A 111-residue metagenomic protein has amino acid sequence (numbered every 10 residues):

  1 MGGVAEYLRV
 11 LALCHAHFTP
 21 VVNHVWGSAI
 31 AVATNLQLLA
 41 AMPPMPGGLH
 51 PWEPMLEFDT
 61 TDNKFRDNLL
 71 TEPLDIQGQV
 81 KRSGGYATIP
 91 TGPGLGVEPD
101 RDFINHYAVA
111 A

Functional and structural regions predicted by a protein language model:
M1-Y86: Shared catalytic-loop signature of beta/alpha-barrel
P90-A111: Extended hydrophobic packing segments that form well-structured cores
